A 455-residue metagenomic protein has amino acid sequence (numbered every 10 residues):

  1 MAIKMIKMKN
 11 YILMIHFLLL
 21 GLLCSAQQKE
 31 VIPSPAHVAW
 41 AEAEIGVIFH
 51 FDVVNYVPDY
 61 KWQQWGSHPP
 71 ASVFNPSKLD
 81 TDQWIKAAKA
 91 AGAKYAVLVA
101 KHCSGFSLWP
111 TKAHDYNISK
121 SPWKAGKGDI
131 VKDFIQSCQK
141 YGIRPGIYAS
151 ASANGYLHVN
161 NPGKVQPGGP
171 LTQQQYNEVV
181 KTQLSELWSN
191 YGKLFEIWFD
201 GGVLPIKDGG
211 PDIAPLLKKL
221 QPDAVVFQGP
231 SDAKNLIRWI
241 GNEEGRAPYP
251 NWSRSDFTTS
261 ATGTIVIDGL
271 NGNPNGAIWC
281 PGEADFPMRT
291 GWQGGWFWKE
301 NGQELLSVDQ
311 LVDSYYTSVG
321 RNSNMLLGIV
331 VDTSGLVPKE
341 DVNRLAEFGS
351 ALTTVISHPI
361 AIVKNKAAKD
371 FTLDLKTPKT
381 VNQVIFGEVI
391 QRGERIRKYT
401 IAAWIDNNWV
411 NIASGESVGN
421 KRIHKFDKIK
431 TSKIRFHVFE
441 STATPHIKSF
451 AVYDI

Functional and structural regions predicted by a protein language model:
M1-Q28: Bacterial Sec-dependent N-terminal signal peptides
Q27-D406, N411-F426, H437-H446, Y453-D454: Mature catalytic domains of secreted/periplasmic carbohydrate-active enzymes
T431-R435: Short, conserved beta-strand segments of beta-strand-rich sandwich/propeller modules, principally
